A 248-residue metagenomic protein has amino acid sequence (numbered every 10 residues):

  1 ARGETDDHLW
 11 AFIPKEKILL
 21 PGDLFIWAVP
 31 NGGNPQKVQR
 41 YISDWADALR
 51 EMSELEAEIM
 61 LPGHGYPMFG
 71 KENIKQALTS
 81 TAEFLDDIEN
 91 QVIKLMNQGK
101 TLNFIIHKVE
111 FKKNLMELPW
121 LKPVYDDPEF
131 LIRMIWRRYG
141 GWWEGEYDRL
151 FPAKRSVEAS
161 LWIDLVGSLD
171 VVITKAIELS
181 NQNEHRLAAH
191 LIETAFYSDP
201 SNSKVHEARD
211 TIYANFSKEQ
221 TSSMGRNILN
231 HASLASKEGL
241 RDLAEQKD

Functional and structural regions predicted by a protein language model:
R2-K100: Metallo-beta-lactamase
E54-I59, P67-D248: Accessory terminal helices/loops
